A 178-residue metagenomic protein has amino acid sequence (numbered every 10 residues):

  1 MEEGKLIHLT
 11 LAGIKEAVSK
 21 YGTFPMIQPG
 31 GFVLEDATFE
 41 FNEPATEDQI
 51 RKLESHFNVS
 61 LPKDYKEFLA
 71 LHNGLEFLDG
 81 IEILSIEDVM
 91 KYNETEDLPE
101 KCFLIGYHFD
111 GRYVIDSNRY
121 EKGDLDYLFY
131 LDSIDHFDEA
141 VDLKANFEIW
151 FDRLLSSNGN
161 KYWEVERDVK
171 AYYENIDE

Functional and structural regions predicted by a protein language model:
M1-D48, L71-E178: A C-terminal-region feature
I50-E54: Amphipathic alpha-helical segments within well-ordered protein domains
D64-L69: A glycine-rich, hydrophobic loop/mini-helix early in the fold
